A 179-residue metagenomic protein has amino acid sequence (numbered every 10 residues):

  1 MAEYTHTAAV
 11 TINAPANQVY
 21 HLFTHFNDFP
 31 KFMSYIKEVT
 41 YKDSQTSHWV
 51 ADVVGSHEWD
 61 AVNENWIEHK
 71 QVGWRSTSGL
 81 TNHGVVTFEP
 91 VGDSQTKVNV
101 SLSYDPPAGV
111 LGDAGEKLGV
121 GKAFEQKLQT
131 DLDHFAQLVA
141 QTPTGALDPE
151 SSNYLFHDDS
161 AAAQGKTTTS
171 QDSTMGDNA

Functional and structural regions predicted by a protein language model:
M1-S44, S160-A179: Hydrophobic ligand-binding cavity/cleft-lining segments
T5-T7, H57-A61, T81-V85, K97: Short, surface-exposed coil-to-beta transition loops
A16, S44, N65-H69, F88-K97: A short, structured loop/turn motif at beta-sheet edges
V19-F23, F29, S47, N63 (+2 more regions): Hydrophobic pocket/interface hotspot
V39, N63, V86-F88: A structural signal for short hydrophobic beta-strand segments in well-ordered beta-sheet cores
S47-D52, V72-S78: Short beta-strand segments that buttress and anchor functional surface loops
T77-L132, Q137, Q141, A146-E150 (+1 more regions): Beta-strand/loop substructures that line and gate deep hydrophobic ligand-binding cavities in soluble
Q141-T168: Intrinsically disordered, low-complexity mixed-charge segments
